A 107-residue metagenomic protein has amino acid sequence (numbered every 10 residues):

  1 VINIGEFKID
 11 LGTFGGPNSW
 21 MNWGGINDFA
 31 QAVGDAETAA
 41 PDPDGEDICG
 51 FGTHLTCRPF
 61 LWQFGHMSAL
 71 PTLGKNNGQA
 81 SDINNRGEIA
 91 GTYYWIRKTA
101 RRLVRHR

Functional and structural regions predicted by a protein language model:
V1-R107: Residue-level hotspots at or immediately adjacent to binding/recognition sites across diverse folds
